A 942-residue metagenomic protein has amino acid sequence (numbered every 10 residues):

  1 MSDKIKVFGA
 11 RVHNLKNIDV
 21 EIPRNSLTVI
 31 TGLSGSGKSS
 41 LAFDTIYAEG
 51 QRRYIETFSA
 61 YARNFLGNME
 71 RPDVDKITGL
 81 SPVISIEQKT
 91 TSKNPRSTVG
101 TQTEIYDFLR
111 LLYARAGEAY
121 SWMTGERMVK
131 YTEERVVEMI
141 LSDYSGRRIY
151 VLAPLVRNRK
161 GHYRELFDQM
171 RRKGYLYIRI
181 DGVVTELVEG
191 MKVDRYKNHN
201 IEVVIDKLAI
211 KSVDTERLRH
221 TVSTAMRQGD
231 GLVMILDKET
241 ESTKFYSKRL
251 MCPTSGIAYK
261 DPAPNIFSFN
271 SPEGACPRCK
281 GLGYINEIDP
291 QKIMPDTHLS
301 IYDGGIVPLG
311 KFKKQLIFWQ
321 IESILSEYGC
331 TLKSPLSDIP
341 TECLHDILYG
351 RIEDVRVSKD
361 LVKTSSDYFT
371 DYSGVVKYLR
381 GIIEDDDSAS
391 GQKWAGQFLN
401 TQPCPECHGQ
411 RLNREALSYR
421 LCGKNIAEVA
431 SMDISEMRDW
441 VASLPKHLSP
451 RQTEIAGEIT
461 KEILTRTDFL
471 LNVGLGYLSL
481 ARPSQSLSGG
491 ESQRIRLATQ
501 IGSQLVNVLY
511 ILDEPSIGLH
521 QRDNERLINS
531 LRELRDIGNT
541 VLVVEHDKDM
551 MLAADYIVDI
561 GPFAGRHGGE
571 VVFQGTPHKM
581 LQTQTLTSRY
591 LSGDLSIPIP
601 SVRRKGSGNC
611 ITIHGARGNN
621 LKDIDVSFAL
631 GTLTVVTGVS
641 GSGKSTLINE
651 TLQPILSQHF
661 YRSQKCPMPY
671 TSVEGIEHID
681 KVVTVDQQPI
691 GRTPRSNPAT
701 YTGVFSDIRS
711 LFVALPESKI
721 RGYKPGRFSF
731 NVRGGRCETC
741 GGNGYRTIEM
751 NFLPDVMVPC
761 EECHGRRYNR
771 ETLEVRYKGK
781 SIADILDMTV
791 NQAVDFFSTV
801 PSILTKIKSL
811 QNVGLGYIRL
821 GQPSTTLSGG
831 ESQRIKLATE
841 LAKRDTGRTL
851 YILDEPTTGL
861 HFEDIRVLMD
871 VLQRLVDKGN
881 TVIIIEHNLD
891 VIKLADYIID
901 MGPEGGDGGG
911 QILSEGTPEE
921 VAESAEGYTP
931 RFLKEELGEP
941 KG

Functional and structural regions predicted by a protein language model:
M1-G942: Conserved phosphate-binding elements of NTP-dependent enzyme cores
